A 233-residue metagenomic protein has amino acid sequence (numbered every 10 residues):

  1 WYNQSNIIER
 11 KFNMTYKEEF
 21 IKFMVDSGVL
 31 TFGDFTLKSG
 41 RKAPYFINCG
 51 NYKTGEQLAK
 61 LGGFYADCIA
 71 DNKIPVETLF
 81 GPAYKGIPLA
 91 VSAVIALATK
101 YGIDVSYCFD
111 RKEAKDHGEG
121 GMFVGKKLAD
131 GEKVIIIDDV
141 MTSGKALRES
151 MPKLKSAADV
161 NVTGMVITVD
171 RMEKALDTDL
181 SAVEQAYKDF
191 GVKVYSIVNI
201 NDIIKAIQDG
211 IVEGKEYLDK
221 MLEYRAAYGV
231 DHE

Functional and structural regions predicted by a protein language model:
W1-I137, T142-E233: PRPP-associated nucleotide enzymes
